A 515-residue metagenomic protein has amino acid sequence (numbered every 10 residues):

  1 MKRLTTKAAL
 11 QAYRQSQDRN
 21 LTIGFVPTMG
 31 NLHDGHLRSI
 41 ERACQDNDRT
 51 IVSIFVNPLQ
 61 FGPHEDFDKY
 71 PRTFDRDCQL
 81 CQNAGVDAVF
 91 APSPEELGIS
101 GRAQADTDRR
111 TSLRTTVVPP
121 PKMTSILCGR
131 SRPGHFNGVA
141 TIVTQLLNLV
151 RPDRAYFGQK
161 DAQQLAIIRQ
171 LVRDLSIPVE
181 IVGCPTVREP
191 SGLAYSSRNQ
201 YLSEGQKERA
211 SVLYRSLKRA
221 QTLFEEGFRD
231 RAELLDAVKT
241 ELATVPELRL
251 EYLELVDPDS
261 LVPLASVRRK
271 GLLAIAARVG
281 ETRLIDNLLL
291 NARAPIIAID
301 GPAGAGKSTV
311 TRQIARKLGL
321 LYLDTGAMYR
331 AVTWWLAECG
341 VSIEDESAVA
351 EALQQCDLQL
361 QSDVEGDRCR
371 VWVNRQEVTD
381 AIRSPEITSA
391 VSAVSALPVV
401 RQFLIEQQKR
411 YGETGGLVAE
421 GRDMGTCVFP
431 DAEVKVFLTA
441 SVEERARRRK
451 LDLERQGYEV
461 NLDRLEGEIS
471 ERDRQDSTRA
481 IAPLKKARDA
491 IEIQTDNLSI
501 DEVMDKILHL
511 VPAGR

Functional and structural regions predicted by a protein language model:
K2-R249, E254-V256, S260-V262: Nucleotidyltransferase catalytic core that binds NTPs
T50, V89, A155, L417 (+2 more regions): Short, well-ordered beta-strand core segments
A91, D363, Q408-T414, R422-D431 (+1 more regions): Small-molecule kinase domains that catalyze NTP-dependent phosphoryl transfer to phosphate-bearing small molecules
A166-R169, L175, T379-Q456: ATP-dependent NMP and nucleoside kinases share a basic, alpha-helical "lid"
A303: The conserved Walker
K307: Conserved lysine of the Walker
L318-W335: Short beta-strand-centered segment that lines the nucleotide-binding/catalytic pocket of NTP-utilizing
